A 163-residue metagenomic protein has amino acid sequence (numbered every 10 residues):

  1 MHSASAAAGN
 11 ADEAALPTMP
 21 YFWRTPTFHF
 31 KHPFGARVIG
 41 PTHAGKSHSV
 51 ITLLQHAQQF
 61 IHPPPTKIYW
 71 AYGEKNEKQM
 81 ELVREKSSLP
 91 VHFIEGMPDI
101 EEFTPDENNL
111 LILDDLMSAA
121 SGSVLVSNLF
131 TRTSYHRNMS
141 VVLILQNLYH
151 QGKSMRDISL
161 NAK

Functional and structural regions predicted by a protein language model:
M1-T27, K75, S87: N-terminal pre-Walker A segment at the start of P-loop NTPase domains
P33: Short coil/loop residues immediately preceding or within conserved phosphate-binding loops of NTP-utilizing enzyme
A36-Q58, P63, Y69, G73-K78 (+1 more regions): Conserved P-loop NTPase motor cores
